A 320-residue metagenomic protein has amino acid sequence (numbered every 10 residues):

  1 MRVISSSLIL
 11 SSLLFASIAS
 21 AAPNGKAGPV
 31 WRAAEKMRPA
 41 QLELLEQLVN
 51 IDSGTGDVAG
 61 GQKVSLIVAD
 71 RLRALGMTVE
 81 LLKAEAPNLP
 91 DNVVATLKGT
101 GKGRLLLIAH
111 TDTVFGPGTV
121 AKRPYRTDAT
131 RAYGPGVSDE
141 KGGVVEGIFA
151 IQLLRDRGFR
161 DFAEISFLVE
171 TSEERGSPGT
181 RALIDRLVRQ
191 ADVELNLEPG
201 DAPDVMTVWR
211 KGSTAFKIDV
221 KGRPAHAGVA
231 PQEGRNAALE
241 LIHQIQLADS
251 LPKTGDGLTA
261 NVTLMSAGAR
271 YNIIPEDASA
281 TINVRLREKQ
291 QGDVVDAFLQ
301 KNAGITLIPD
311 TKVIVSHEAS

Functional and structural regions predicted by a protein language model:
M1-S6, F162: Positively charged n-region of N-terminal signal peptides that target proteins for export
S7-S17: Bacterial N-terminal signal peptides
A22-K26, E43, S53-G54, K63 (+6 more regions): Metal-dependent amide/peptide-bond hydrolase catalytic core, centered on the "pita-bread" metallohydrolase fold
A22-P135, L153-F162: Acidic/His- and Gly-rich active-site-bordering loop/insert found across diverse amide/peptide-bond hydrolases
Q47, F149-D156, H243-D249: Short glycine/serine- and small hydrophobic-enriched flexible loop segments
R131-V145, H226: Glycine/serine-rich anion-binding loops at beta->alpha junctions that coordinate negatively charged ligand groups
E140-S213: Acidic/histidine-rich catalytic neighborhood of metal-dependent amide-processing enzymes
